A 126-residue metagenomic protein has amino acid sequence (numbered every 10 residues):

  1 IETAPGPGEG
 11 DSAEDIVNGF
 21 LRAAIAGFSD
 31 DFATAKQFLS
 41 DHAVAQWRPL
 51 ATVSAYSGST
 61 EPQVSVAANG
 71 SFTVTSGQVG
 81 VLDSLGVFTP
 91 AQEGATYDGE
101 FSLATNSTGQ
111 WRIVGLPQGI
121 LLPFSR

Functional and structural regions predicted by a protein language model:
I1-G6, G10, S71-T73, D83-R126: Short beta-strand edge/turn micro-motifs at domain boundaries
I1-S57, I120-R126: Core segments of small alpha/beta cavity-forming domains
L21-R22, V64, F72, L103: Generic hydrophobic, helix-prone segments enriched in Leu/Val/Ile
L39, A51, S76-Q78, S107 (+1 more regions): A mature extracytoplasmic/lumenal domain signature
S54-Q63, D98-F101: Short small/polar-residue motifs
S57, S65, P90-Q92: Generic alpha-helical propensity signal that fires on short helical segments and nearby coil/disordered stretches
T60-Q78: N-proximal, low-complexity, solvent-exposed accessory regions that precede a main structured/catalytic
